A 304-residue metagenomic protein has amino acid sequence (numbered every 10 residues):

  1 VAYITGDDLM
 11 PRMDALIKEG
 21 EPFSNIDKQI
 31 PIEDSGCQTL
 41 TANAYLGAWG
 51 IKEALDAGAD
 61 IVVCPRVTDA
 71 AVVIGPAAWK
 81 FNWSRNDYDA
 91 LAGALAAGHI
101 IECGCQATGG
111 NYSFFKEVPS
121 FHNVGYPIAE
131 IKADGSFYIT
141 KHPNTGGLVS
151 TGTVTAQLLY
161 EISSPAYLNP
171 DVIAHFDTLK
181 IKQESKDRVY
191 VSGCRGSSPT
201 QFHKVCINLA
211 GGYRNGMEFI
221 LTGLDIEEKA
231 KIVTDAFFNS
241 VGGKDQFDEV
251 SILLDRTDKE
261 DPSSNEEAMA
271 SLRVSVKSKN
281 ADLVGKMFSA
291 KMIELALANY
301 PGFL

Functional and structural regions predicted by a protein language model:
V1-A2, T39, N43, D60-V62 (+6 more regions): Structural motif
V1-I17, R256-E260: Short, conserved secondary-structure transition motifs
V1-T5, I74-P76, K80-E102: Short, acidic/small-residue loops that bind anionic groups at enzyme active sites
L9-C64: An acidic, phosphate/nucleotide-engaging active-site surface
P11-F23, V72-W79, N111-S113, H122-G125 (+4 more regions): Short acidic, glycine/serine/threonine-rich loops at helix termini
A15-P22, E53-D56, D60, A78-N86 (+8 more regions): Generic secondary-structure signature for well-ordered alpha-helical cores
L91-R195, R214: A conserved active-site cap/scaffold subdomain adjacent to cofactor or substrate pockets
G193-L304: C-terminal non-catalytic interaction/assembly regions of soluble proteins
